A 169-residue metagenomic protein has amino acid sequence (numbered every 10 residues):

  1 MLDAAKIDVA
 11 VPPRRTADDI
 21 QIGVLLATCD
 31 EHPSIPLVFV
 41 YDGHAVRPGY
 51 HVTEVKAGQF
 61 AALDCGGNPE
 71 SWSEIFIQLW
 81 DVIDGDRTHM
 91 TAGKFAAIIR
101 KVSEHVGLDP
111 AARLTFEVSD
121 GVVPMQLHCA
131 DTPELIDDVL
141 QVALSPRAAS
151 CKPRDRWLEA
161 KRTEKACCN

Functional and structural regions predicted by a protein language model:
L2-P36: N-terminal "first-domain core" detector
L25-E54: Small/polar-rich, solvent-exposed N-terminal microdomains that initiate assembly or binding
R47, E70-E74, D109-A111: Short connector loops at helix/strand junctions that flank enzyme active sites, especially segments positioning acidic
R47-N68: Short, solvent-exposed beta-alpha or beta-beta edge segments that form flexible loop/patches at the rim of ligand
A62-S73, Q78, E134: Polyanion/phosphate-binding surface patch
D81-D86: A generic structural motif
A97-P153: Helix-rich interaction surfaces within compact, conserved domain-sized segments that mediate assembly or partner
R147-N169: Histidine-centered metal-binding segments
